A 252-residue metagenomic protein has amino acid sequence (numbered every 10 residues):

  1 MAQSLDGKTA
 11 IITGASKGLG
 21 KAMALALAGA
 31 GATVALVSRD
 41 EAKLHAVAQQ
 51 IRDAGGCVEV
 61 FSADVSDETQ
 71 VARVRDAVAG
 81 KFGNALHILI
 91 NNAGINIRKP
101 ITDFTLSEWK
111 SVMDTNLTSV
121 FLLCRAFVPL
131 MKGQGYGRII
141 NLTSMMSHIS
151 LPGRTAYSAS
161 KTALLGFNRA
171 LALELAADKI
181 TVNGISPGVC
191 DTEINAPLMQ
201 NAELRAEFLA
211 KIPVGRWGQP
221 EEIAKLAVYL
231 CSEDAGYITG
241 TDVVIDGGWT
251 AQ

Functional and structural regions predicted by a protein language model:
T9, S16-G18: Conserved glycine-rich cofactor-binding loop
E41-A42, S62-V74, L106, E221: The beta1-alpha1 cofactor-binding region of Rossmann-like NAD(H)/NADP(H)-dependent oxidoreductases
I90, A176, T181, I238-G240: Short, small/polar-rich loop/turn modules that mediate ligand/substrate recognition or access, typified
P100-I101, E108-M113, F208: Substrate-binding pocket helix/loop in short-chain dehydrogenase/reductase
C124, S160, N168: Active-site helix of classical SDR
P129, L173-A177, G236: Alpha-helical segment proximal to the catalytic Tyr-Lys
S144: Residue(s) in the substrate-gating loop at a strand-loop-helix junction that position the organic substrate next
